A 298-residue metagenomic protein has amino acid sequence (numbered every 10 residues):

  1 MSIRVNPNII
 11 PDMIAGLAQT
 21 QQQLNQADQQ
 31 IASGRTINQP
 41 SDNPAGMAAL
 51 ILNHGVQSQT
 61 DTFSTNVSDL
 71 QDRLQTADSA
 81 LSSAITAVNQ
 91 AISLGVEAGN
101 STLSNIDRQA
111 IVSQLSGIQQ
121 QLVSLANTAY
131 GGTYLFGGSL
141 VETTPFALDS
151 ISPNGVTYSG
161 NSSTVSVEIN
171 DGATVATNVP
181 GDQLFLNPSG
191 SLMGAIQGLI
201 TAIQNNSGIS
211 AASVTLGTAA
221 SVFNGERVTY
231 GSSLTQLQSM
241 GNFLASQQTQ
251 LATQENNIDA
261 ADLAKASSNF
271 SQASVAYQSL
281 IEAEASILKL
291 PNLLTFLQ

Functional and structural regions predicted by a protein language model:
M1-E142, T201-Q298: Amphipathic alpha-helical polymerization modules
T144-N205: Cysteine-poor, low-complexity segments in flexible/peripheral regions
